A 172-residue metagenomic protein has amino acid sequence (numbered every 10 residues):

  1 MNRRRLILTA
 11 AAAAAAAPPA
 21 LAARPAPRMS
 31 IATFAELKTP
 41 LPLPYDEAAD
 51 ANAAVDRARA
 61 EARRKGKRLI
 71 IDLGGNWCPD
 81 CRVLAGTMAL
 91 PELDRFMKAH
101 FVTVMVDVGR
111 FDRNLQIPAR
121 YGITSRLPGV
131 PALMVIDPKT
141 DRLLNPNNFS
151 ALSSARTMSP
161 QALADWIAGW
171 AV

Functional and structural regions predicted by a protein language model:
R5-A23: N-terminal export signals
L8, A23-P44, P160-V172: Non-globular targeting/processing and membrane-anchoring segments
D50-K67: A short beta-strand-turn-helix
G66-L69, G74-W77: Short pre-active-site segment immediately N-terminal to redox-active cysteine/selenocysteine motifs in thiol-based
C78-R82, L133: The canonical Cys-X-X-Cys-His
R82-F96: Typically the conserved alpha-helix immediately C-terminal to a functionally engaged Cys/Sec in thioredoxin-like
F96-L115: Thiol-based oxidoreductase modules, predominantly thioredoxin-like and allied folds used for disulfide exchange
G129-A171: Non-catalytic, surface beta->alpha helical segment in thiol-disulfide oxidoreductase systems
